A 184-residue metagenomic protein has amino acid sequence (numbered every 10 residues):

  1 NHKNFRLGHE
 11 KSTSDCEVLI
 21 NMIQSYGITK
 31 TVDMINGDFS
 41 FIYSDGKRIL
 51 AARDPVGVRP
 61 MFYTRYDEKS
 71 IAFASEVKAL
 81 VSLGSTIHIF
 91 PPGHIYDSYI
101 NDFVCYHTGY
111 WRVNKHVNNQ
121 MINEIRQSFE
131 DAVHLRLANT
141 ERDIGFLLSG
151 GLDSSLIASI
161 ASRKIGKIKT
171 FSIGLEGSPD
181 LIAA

Functional and structural regions predicted by a protein language model:
N1-A184: Cysteine-centered catalytic environments shared across enzyme families
